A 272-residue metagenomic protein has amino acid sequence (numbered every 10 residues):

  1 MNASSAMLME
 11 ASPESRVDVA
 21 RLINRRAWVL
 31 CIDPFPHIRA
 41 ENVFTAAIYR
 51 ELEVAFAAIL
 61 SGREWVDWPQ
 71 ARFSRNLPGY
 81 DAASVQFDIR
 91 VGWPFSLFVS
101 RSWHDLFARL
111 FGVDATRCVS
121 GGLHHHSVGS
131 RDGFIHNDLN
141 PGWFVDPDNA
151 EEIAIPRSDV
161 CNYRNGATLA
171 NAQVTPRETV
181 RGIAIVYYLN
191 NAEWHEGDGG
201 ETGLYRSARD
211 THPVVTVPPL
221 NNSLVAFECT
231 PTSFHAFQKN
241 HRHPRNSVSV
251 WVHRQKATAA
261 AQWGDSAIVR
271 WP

Functional and structural regions predicted by a protein language model:
M1-D33, W263-P272: Fe(II)/2-oxoglutarate
N2, P147, V160-R181, L189-P272: Catalytic core of Fe(II)/2-oxoglutarate
R25-L110, D132: Non-heme Fe(II)/2-oxoglutarate
R39, A115-G122, A226-F227, A236: A structural signal for short, well-ordered beta-strand segments and their strand-loop junctions that often border
I89, P94-V180, N190-A192, L204: Non-heme Fe(II) oxygenase catalytic core, chiefly the N-lobe of the double-stranded beta-helix
